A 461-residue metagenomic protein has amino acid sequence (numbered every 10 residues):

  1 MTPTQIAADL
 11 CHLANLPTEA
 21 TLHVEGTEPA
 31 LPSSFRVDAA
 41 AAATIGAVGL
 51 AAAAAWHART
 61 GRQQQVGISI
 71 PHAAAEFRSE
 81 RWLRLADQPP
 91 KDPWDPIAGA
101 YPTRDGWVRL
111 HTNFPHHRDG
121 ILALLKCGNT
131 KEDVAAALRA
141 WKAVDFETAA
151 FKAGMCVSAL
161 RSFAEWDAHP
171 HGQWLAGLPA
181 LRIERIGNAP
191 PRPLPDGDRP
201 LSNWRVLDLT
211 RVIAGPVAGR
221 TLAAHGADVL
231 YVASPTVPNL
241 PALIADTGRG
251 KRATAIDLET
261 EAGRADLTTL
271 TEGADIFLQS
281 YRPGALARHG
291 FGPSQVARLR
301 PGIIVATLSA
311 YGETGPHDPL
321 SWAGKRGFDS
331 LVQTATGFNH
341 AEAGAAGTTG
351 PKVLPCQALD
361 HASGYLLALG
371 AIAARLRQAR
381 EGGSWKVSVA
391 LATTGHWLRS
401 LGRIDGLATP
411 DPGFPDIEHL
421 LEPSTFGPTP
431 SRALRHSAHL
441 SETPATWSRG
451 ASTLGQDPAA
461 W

Functional and structural regions predicted by a protein language model:
M1-T236, T268, G273, V296-T314 (+5 more regions): Acyl-CoA thioester-binding alpha/beta core of soluble enzymes
A176-G177, T247-G250, A297, K325-Q333: Short, hinge-like loop/turn segments at secondary-structure boundaries
L207, R252-R298: A structured beta-alpha segment of the ubiquitous adenosine-cofactor-binding alpha/beta core
G226, G250-K251, A274, F328: Short, well-ordered alpha-helix to beta-strand connector turns
A227, Y231-L258, A262, D266: Glycine-rich phosphate-binding loop and adjoining beta1-alpha1-beta2 segment of Rossmann-like nucleotide-binding folds
S280-Q295, A306-W322: Conserved PLP phosphate-binding loop immediately N-terminal to the Schiff-base lysine helix in PLP-dependent enzymes
D318-C356, D360: Rossmann-fold dinucleotide-binding core
